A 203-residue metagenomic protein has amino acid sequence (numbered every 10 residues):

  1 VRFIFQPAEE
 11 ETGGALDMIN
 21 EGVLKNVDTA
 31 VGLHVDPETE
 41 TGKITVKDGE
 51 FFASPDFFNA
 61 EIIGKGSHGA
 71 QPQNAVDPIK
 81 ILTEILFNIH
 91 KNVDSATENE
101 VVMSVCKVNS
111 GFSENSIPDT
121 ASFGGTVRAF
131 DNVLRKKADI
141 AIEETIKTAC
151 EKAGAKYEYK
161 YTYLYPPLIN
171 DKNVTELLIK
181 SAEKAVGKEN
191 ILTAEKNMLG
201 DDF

Functional and structural regions predicted by a protein language model:
V1-K107, G111-P118, D201: Histidine/acidic-residue-rich, glycine-tolerant segments that coordinate divalent metal ions
K80-F203: Metal-dependent amide/peptide-bond hydrolase catalytic core, centered on the "pita-bread" metallohydrolase fold
